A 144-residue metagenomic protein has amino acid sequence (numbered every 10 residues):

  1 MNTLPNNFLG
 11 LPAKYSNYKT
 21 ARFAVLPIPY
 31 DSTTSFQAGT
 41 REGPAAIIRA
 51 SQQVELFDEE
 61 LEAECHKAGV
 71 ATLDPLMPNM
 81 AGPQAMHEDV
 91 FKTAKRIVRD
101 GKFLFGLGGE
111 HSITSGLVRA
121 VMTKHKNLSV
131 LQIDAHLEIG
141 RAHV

Functional and structural regions predicted by a protein language model:
M1-H143: Conserved alpha-helical scaffold segments that buttress catalytic/binding sites
